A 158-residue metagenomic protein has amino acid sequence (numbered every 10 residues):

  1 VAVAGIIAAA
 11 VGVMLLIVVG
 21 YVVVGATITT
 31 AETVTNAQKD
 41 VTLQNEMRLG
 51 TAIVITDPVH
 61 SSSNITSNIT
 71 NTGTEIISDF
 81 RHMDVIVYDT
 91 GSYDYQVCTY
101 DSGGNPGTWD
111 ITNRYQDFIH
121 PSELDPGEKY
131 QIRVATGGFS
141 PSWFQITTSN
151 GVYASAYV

Functional and structural regions predicted by a protein language model:
I7-T42: C-terminal juxtamembrane segment of a hydrophobic transmembrane alpha-helix
I28-V158: N-terminal export/assembly leader peptides and their processing motifs that target proteins to secretory
